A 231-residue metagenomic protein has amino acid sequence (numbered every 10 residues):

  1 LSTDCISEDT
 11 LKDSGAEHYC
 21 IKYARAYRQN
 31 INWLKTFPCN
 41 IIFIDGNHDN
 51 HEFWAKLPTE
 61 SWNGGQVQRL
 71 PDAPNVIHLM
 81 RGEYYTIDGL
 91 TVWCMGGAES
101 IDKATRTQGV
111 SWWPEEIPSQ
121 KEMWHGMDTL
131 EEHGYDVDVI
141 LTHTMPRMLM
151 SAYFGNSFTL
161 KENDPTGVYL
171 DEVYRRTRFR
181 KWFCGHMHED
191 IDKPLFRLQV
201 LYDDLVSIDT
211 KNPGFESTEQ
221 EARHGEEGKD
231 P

Functional and structural regions predicted by a protein language model:
L1-T3, N47-D49, G82-E83, G96-E99 (+3 more regions): Active-site metal-binding loops of divalent metal-dependent hydrolases
L1-T86, T159, T166-G167, R175-R176: Core catalytic region of metal-dependent phosphoesterases/phosphodiesterases, especially metallo-beta-lactamase-like
C5-L11, G65, D88-D164: Active-site-proximal loop/helix segment associated with metal-binding centers of metalloenzymes
I31, M127-E131, D171: Short hydrophobic/charged patches on amphipathic alpha-helices used for structural packing and interfaces
N40-I44, A55, T59-P74, M145-E219: Conserved beta-sheet core of the metallophosphoesterase superfamily
I77-L79, W93, L201: General small-molecule cofactor/ligand-binding pocket signal
G82, D88-G96, G214-E219: Short, surface-exposed amphipathic charged segments that create phosphate/polyanion-binding patches used for binding
H224-P231: Long, low-complexity, intrinsically disordered segments
